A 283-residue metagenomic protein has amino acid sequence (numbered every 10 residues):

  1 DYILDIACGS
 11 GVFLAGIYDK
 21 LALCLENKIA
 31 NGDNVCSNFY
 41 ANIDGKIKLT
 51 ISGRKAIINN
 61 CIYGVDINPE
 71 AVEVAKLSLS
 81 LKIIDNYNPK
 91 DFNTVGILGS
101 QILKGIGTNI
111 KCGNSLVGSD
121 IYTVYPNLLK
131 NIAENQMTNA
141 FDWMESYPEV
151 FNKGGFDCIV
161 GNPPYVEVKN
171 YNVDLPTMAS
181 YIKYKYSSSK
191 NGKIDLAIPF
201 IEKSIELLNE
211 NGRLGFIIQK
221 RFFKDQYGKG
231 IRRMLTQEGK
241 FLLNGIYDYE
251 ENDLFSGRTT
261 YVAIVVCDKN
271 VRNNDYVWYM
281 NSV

Functional and structural regions predicted by a protein language model:
Y2-A7: Conserved class I S-adenosyl-L-methionine
C8, A15, A22, V72 (+4 more regions): Signature of N6-adenine DNA methyltransferases within the class I
L25-K55, I84-I106: Short mixed-charge
K28, V117-N135: Conserved P-loop NTPase mechanochemical-coupling segment
D33-I57, N131-E145, K183-S187: Surface-exposed acidic, glycine/proline-enriched linker/cap segments that occur as 15-30-residue helix-coil
C61: Conserved catalytic segments around the Walker B and adjacent sensor/switch elements of P-loop NTPase domains
G64-V65: Conserved SAM-binding motif I beta-strand of class I
N68: Conserved SAM/SAH-binding beta-strand->alpha-helix loop
